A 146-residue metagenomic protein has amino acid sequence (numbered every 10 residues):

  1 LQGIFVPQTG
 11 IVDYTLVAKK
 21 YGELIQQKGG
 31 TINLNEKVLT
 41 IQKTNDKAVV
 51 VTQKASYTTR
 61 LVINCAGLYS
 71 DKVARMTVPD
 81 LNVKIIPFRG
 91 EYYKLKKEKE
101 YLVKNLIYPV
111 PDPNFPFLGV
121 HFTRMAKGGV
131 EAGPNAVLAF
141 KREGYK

Functional and structural regions predicted by a protein language model:
I4-L61, C65, Y69-K72: Helical element adjacent to the flavin cofactor pocket in flavoenzyme catalytic cores
I41-K146: Flavin-dependent oxidoreductases
